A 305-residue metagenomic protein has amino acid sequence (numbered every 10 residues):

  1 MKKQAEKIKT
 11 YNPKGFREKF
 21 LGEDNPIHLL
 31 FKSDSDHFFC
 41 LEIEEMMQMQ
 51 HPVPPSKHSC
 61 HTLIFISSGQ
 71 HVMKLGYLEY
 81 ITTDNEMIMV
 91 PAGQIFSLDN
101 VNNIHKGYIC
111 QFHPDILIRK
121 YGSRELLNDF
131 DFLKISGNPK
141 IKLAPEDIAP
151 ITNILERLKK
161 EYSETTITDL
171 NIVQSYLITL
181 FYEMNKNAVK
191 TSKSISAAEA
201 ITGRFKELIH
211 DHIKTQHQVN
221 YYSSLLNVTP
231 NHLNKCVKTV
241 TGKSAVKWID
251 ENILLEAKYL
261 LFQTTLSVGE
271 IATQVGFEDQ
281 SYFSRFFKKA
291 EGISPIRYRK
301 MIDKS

Functional and structural regions predicted by a protein language model:
M1-Q70: Generic protein-terminus/edge-of-domain signal
K2-Y11, D24, K32, D99-K160: A hydrophobic/aromatic-rich effector-binding and dimerization subdomain of bacterial HTH-type transcriptional regulators
F39-L133: N-terminal regulatory/effector-sensing and dimerization cores that precede helix-turn-helix DNA-binding domains
N85, L233, Y282-F283, F287: Short hydrophobic/aromatic patch on the recognition helix
K140-P145, Y162-V173, Y182-L226, T239-E251: Short, Lys/Arg-enriched, Trp-marked, Pro/Gly-tolerant hinge/linker segments that flank
T239-S281, K300-S305: Terminal helix-turn-helix DNA-binding modules in bacterial transcription factors
R285-S305: …primarily DNA-binding HTH/wHTH and HhH modules…
